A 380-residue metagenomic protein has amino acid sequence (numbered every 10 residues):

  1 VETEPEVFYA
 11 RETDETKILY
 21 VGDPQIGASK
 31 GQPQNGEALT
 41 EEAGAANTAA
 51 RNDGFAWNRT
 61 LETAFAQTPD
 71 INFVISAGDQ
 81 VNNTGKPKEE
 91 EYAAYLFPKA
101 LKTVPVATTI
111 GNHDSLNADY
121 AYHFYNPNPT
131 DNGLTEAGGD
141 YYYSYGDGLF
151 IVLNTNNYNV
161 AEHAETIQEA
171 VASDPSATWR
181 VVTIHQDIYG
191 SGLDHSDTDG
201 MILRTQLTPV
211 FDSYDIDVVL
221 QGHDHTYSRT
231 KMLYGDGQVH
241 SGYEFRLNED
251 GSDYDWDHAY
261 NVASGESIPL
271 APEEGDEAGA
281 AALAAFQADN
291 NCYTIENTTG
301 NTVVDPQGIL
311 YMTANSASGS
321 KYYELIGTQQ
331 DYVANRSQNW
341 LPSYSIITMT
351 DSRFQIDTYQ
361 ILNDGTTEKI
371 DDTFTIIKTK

Functional and structural regions predicted by a protein language model:
V1-A46, V304, Y322-G327, W340 (+1 more regions): Acidic, histidine-bearing metal-coordination/catalytic regions of metal-dependent phosphoesterases
V1-E6, A10, P33, E41 (+6 more regions): Extended active-site neighborhood of metal-dependent phosphoesterases/phosphodiesterases
Y20-G22, F73-D79, P105-N112, L153-N154 (+3 more regions): Active-site neighborhood of phospho(di)ester-bond hydrolases with catalytic His/Asp-centered motifs
Y20-R59, Y125-G133, G190-D197, Y322-S337: Acidic/histidine-rich helix-loop elements that form or flank divalent-metal/phosphate-binding sites at the catalytic
P24-A28, Q80-T84, N112-L116, D147-F150 (+5 more regions): Solvent-exposed loop/turn segments at secondary-structure junctions within structured extracellular/periplasmic domains
G54-L116: Core catalytic region of metal-dependent phosphoesterases/phosphodiesterases, especially metallo-beta-lactamase-like
R59, T63, Q67, K102 (+7 more regions): C-terminal or late-domain output modules
A77-V81, D174-D194: Short acidic, glycine-rich surface-loop motifs adjacent to enzyme active sites
